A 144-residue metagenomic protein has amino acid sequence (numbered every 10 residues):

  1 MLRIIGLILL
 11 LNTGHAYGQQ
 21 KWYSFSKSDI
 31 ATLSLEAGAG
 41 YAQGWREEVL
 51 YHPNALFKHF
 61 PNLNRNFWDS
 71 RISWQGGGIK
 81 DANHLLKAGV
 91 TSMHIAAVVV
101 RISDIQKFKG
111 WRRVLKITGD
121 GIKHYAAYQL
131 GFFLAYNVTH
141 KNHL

Functional and structural regions predicted by a protein language model:
M1-S24: Bacterial Sec-dependent N-terminal signal peptides
Q20-L144: Hydrophobic alpha-helical membrane segments
